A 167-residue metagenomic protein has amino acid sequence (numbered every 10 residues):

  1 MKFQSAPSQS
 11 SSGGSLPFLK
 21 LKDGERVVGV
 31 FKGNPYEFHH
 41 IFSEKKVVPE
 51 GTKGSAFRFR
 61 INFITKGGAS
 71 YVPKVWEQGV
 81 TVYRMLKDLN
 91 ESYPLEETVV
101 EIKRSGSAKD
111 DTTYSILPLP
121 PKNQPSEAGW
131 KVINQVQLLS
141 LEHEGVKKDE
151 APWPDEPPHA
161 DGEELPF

Functional and structural regions predicted by a protein language model:
M1-S92, L139-P152, G162-F167: OB-fold ssDNA-binding interfaces and closely related basic DNA-contact patches used across DNA replication/repair
R104-Q135: OB-fold/S1-family single-stranded nucleic acid-binding modules
E156-P158: Charged phosphate-binding loop/patch that engages nucleotide di/tri-phosphates or the phosphate backbone of nucleic
